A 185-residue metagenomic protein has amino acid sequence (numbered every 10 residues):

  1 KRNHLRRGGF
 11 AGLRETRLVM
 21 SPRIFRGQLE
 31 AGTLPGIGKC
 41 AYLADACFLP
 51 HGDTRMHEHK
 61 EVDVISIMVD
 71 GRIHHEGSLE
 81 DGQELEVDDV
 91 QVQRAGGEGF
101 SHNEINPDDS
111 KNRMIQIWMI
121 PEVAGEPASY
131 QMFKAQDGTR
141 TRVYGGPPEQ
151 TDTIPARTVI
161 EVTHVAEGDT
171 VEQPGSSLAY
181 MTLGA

Functional and structural regions predicted by a protein language model:
K1-R7: Hydrophobic transmembrane alpha-helices and immediately adjacent juxtamembrane helices of multi-pass inner-membrane
L13-D63, M114, Q131-E172: A short glycine-rich, His/Asp/Glu-containing loop-to-beta-strand
L43-A44, M68, R94, W118: Short beta-strand segments
T54-R55, R72-H74, Q91-V92, G96-I105: Histidine-centered metal-chelating micro-motifs
K60-L79, V87-V90, E167-D169, Q173-A185: Glycine- and acidic-residue-biased ligand/ion/polar-headgroup-sensing regions
L79-E86, I105-D108, Y130-K134: "Short basic amphipathic alpha-helical interaction patches in structured regions
A95-G125: Ligand-binding loop in jelly-roll beta-barrel domains
A124-P127, G138: C-terminal, non-catalytic macromolecule-binding modules
